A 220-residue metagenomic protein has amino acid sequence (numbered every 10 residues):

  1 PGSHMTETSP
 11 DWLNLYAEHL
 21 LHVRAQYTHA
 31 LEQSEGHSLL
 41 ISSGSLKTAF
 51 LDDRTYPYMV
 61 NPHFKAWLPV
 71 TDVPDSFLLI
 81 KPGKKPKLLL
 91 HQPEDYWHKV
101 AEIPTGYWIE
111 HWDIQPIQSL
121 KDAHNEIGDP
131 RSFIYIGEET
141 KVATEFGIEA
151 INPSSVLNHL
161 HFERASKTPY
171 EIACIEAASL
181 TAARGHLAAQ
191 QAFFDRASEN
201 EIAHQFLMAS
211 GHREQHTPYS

Functional and structural regions predicted by a protein language model:
G2-K85, D95-V100, K121-N125, L187: Terminal domain-start leader segments
S3-S9, I117-P218: Flexible, acidic/His-enriched mid-domain "rim/lid" segments that flank
I41-S45, L90-P93, Y135-T140: Structural motif
D52-R54, H216-S220: Short, basic/aromatic beta-hairpin or loop at an interaction surface
L68-V73, E110-Q118, I151-V156: A generic structural motif
F77, K87, S132-I134, S220: Generic structural signal for residues positioned in beta-strands
K84-K87, E199: Primarily extracytoplasmic ectodomains and periplasmic/lumenal surface modules that are beta-strand-rich
H98-G128: A gly/proline- and charged-residue-enriched helix-loop-helix capping module
